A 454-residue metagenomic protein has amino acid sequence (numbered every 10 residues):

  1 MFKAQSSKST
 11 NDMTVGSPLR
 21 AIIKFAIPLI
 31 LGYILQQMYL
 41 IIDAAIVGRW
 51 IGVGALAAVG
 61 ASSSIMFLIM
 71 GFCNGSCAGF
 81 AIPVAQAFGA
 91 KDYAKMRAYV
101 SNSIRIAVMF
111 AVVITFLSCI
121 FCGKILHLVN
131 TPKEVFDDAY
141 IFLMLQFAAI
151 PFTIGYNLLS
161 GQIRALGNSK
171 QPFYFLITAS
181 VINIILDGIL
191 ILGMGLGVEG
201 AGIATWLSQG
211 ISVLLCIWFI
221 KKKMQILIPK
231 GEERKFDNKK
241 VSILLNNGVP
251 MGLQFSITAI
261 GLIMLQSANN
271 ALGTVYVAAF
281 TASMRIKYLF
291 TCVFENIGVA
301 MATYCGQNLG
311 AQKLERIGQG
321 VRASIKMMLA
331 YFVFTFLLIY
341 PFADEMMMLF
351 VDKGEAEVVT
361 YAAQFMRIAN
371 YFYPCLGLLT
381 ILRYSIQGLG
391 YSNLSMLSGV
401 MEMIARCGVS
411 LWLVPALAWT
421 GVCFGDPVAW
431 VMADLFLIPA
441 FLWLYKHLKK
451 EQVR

Functional and structural regions predicted by a protein language model:
M1-A26, V84-A149, G193-V249, C305-F372 (+1 more regions): Short alpha-helical transmembrane segments in multi-pass integral membrane proteins
V15, L19-M38, I42, I65-F72 (+7 more regions): Residue-level signal for short hydrophobic patches within transmembrane helices of multi-pass membrane transporters
K24-D43, L145, Y156, A179 (+4 more regions): Transmembrane helical elements of multi-pass membrane transporters/channels
M38-L56, L126-K133, I189-L196, S256-L289 (+3 more regions): Helix-terminus/linker motif at the lipid-water interface of multi-pass membrane proteins
V47-F67, K133-D138, V198-E199, K240-N247 (+5 more regions): Interfacial/gating helices of multi-pass transporter permease domains
L56-F116, T153-P172, A279-A343, L376-S398: Small-residue-rich hydrophobic transmembrane alpha-helices
L68-G71, T115, N183-G188, V213-I217 (+4 more regions): Hydrophobic transmembrane alpha-helices of multi-pass small-molecule transporters
C77, L145-R164, P172-S180, A201-L214 (+4 more regions): Short runs within selected transmembrane alpha-helices of multi-pass transporters and secretion channels
